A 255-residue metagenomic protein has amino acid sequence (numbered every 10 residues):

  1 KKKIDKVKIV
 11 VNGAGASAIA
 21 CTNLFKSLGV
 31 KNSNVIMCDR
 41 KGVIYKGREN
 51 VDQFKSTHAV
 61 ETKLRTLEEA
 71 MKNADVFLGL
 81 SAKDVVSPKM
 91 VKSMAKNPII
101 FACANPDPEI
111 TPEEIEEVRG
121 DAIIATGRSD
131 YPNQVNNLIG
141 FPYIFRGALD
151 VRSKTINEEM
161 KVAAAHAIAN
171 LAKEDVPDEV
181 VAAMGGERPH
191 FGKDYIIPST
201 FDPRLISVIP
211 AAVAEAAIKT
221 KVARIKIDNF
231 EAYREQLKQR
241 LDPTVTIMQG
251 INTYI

Functional and structural regions predicted by a protein language model:
K1-A82: Glycine-rich phosphate/diphosphate-binding loop of Rossmann-like nucleotide-binding domains
K1-K6, A104-P210, A214-V222: Adenosine-phosphate binding glycine-rich loop
K8-A18, C38-G42, V180-F191, D228-Q236: A glycine-rich phosphate-binding loop feature that marks nucleotide/adenosyl-phosphate handling sites
K8-I9, S33-I36, D75-L78, P98-F101 (+3 more regions): Structural motif
V11-G15, T57-L67, V76-D84, I100 (+5 more regions): Hydrophobic alpha-helical scaffolding
G42-Y45, F201, L205-D242: Terminal amphipathic helices with adjacent charged low-complexity linkers/tails
S56-I123, R128-D130: Rossmann-like adenosine-cofactor binding region
E231, L241-I255: Active-site loops and adjacent core secondary-structure elements that bind or stabilize anionic groups
